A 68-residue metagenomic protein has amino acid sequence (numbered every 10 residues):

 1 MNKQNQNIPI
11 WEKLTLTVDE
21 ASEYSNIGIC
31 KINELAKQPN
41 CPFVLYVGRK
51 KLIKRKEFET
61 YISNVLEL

Functional and structural regions predicted by a protein language model:
K3-K31, N64: Polyanion-binding surface elements
Q4, T17, A36, K51-K54: Short linear sequence motifs
Y24-L52, E59, V65-L66: Major-groove DNA-recognition helix of helix-turn-helix-type DNA-binding domains
